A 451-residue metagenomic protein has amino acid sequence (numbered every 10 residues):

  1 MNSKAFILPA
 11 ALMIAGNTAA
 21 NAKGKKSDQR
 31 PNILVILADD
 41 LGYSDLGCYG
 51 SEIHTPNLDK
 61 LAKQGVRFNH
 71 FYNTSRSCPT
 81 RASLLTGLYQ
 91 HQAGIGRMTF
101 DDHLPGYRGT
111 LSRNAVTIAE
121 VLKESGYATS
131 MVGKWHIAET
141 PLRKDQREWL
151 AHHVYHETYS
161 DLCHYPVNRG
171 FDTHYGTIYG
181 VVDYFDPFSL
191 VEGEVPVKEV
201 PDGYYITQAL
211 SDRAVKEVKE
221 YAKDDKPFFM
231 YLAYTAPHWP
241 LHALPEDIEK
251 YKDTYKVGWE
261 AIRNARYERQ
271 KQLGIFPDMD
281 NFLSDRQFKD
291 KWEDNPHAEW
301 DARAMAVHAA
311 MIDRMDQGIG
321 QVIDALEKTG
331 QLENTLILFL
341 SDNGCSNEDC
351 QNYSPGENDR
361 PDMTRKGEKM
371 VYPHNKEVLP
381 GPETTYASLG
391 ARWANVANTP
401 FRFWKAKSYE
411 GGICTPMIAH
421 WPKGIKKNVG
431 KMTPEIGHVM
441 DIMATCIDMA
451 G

Functional and structural regions predicted by a protein language model:
N2-K4, A20-G451: Formylglycine-dependent sulfatase
A5-M13: Sec-dependent N-terminal signal peptides
P9, T18-A20: Cleavable N-terminal signal peptides
